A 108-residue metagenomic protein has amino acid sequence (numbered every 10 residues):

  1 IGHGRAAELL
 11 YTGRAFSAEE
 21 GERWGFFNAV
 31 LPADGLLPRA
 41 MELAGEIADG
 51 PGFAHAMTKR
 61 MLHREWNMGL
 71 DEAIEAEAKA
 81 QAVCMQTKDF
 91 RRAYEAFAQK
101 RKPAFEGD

Functional and structural regions predicted by a protein language model:
I1-H55, T87, R91-R92, Q99-R101 (+1 more regions): Crotonase-fold acyl-CoA enzyme core
L9-L10, I47, M61-E65, K79-M85: Helix-loop "lid/cap" segments that line or gate small-molecule binding pockets
D34, M68, C84: Charge-dense, low-complexity intrinsically disordered segments
R64-E65, K100-A104: A short structural micro-motif
G69-I74: Short beta-strand->loop
